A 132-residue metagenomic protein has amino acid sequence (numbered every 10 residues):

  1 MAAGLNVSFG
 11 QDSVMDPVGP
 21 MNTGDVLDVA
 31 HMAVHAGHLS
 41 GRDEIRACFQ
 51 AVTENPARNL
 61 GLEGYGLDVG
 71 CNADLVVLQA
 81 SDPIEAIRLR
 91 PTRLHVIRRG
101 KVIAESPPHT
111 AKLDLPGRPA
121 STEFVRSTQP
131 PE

Functional and structural regions predicted by a protein language model:
M1-L78: His/Asp/Glu-enriched, well-ordered alpha-helical/loop segment that forms or immediately abuts the divalent-metal
F49-E132: Active-site microenvironment of metallo-dependent hydrolases
